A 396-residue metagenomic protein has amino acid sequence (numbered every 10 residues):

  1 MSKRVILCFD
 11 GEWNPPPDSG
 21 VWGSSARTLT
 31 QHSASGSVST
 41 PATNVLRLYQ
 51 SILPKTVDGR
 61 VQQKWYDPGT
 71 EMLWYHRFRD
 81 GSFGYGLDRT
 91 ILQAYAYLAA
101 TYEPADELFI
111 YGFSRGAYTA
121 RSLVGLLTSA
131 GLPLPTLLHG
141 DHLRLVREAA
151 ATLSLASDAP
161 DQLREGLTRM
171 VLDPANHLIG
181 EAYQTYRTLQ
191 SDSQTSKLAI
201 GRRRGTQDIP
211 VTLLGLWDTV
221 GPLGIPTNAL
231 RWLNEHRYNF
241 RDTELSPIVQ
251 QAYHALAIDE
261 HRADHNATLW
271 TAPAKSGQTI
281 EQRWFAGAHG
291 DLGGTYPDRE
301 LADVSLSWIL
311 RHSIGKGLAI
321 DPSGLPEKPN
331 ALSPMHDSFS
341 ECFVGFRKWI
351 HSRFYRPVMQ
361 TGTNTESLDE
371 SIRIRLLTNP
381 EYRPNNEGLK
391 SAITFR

Functional and structural regions predicted by a protein language model:
M1-R396: Active-site- or binding-pocket-proximal scaffold segments within functional domains
